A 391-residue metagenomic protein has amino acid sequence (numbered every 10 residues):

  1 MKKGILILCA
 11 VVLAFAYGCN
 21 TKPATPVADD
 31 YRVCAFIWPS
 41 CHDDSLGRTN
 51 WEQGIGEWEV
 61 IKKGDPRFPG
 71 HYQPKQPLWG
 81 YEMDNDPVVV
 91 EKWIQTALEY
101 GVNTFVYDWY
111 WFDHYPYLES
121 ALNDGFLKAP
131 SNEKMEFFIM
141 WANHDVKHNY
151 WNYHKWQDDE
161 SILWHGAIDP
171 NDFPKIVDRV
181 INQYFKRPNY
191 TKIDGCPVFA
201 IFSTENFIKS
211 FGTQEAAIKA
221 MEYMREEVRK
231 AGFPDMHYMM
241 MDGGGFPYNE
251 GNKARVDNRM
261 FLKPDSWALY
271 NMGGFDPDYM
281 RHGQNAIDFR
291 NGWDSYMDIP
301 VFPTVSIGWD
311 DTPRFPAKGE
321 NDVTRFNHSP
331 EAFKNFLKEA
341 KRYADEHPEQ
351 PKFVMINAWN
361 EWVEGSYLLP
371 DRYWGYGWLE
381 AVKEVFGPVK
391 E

Functional and structural regions predicted by a protein language model:
G4-L13: Sec-dependent N-terminal signal peptides
L13-P26: Bacterial Sec-dependent signal peptides at the C-terminal "C-region" and cleavage site
A24-E391: Glycan-processing catalytic domains of CAZymes
